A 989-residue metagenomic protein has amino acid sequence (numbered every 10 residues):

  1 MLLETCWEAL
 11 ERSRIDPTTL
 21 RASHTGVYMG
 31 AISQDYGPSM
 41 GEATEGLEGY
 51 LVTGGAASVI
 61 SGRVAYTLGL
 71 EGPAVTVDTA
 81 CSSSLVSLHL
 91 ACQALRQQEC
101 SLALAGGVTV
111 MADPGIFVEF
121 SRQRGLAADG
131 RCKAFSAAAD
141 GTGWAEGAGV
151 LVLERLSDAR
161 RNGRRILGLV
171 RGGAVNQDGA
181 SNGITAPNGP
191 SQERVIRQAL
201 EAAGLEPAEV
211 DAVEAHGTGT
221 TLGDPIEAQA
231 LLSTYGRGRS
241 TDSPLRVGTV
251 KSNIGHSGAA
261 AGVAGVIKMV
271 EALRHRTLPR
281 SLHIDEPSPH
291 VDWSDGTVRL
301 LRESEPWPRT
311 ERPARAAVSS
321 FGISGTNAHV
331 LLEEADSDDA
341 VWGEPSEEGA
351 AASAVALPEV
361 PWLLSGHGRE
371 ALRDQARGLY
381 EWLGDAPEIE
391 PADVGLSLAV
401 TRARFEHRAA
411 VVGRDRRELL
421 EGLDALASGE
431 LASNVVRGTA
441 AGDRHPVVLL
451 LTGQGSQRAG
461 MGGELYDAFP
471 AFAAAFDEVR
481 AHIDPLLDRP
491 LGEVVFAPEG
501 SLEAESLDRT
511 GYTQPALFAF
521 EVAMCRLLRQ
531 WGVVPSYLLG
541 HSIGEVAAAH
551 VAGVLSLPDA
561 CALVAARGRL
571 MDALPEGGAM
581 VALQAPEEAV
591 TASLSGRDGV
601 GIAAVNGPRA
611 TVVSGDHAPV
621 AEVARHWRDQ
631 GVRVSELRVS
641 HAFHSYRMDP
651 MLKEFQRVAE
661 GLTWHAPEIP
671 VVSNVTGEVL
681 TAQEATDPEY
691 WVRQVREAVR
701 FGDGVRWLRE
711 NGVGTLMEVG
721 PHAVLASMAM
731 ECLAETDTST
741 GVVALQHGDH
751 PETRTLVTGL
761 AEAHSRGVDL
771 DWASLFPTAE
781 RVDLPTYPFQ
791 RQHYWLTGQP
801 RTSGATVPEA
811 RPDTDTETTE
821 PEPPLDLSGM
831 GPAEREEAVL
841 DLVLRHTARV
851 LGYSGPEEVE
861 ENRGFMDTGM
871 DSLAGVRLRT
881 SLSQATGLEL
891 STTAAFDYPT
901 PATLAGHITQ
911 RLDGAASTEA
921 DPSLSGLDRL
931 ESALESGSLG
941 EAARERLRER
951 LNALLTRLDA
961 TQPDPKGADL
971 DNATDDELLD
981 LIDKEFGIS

Functional and structural regions predicted by a protein language model:
M1-A352, D374, E381, E505 (+9 more regions): Condensing-enzyme catalytic core of the thiolase-fold
W7-G26, E370-A371, R377-E464, C525-R526 (+8 more regions): Short, low-complexity connector segments at domain boundaries
S58-S61, G438-L539, I543, V613 (+2 more regions): Helix-rich "cap/lid" substructures immediately adjacent to catalytic or cofactor-binding pockets
G172-G173, Q177-G183, E421-G422, A497-V719 (+3 more regions): Acyltransferase
P187-A202, R315-V447, G463, A573-V581 (+3 more regions): Flexible catalytic loop/linker elements that gate and position reactive groups at enzyme active sites
E206-P207, S252, I284-P287, A316-V318 (+7 more regions): Acyltransferase loading domain of fatty acid and polyketide assembly lines
P308, V479, A516-L538, L583-Q584 (+4 more regions): Flexible, low-complexity segments
E390-D393, R416, A682, Y787-S989: Flexible, low-complexity inter-domain linkers and amphipathic docking helices that mediate domain-domain
